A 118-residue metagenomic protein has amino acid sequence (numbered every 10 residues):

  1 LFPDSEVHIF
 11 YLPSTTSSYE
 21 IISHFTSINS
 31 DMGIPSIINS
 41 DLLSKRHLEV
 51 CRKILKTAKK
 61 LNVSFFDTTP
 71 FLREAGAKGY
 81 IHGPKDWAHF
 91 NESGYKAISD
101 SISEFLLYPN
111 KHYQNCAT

Functional and structural regions predicted by a protein language model:
L1-F71: Conserved, well-ordered alpha-helix/loop/beta-strand core segments that scaffold catalytic motifs
P3, K59, A77, S103 (+1 more regions): Sec-exported extracytoplasmic/periplasmic mature domains
E20, G76-G79, N110: Short amphipathic alpha-helical interaction/hinge segments
I22, N29, G79-Y80, C116-A117: Charge-rich, low-complexity amphipathic helices in intrinsically disordered tails/linkers adjacent to domains
M32-S36, G76-G83: Short glycine/proline-rich turn/loop motifs
P70-R73, E104: Active-site micro-motifs of SAM-dependent methyltransferase domains
F71, G79-Y80, H89: Residue-level preference for alpha-helix termini and adjacent loops
G83-T118: Histidine-centered active-site loop/cap adjacent to the catalytic His in serine esterases/O-acetyl transfer systems
